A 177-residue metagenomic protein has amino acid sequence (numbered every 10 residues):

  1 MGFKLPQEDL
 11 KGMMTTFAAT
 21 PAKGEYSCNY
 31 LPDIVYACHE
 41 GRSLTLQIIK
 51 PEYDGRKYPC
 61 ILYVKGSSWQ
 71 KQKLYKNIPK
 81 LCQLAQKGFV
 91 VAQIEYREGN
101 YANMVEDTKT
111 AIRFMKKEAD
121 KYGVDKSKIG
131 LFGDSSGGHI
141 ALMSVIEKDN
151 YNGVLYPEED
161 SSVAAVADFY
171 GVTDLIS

Functional and structural regions predicted by a protein language model:
F3-R56, Y101: N-terminal cap/lid segment of alpha/beta-hydrolase-fold proteins
E52, S67, V90, E95-G99: Short beta-to-alpha linker loops that shape the active-site pocket of alpha/beta-hydrolase fold enzymes
R56-S67, M115: Short beta-strand element of the alpha/beta-hydrolase
K73-A92: Short amphipathic alpha-helix adjacent to the substrate-entry channel of hydrolases
N100-D120: Alpha/beta-hydrolase active-site loop
R113-S177: Primarily recognizes the serine-hydrolase "nucleophile elbow" in alpha/beta-hydrolase and SGNH/GDSL folds
